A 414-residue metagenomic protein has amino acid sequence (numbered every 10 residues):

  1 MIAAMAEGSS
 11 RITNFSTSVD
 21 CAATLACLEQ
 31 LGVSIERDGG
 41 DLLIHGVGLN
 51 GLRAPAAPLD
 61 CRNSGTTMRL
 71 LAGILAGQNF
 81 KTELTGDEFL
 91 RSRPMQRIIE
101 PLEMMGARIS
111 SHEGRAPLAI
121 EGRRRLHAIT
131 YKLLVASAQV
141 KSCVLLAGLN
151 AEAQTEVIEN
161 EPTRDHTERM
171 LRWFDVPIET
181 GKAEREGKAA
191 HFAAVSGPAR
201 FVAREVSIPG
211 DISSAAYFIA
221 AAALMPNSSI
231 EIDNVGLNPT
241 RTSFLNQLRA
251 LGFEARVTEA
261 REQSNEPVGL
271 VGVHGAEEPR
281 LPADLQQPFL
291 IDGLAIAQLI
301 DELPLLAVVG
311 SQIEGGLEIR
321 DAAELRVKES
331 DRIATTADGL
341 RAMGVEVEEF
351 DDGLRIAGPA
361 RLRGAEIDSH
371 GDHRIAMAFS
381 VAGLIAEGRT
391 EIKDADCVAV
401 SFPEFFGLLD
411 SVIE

Functional and structural regions predicted by a protein language model:
M1-E414: Structural preference for solvent-exposed beta-strand-turn elements and adjacent flexible terminal/loop segments within
